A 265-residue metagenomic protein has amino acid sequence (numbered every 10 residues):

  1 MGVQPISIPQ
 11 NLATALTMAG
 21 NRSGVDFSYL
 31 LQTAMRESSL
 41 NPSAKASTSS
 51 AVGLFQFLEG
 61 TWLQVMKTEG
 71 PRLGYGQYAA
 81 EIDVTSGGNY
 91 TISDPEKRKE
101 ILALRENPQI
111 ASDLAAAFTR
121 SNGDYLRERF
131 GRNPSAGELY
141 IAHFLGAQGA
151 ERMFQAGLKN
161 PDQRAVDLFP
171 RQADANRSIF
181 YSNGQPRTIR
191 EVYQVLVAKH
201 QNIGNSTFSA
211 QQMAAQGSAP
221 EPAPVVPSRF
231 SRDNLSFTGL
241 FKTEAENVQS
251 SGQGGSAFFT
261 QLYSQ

Functional and structural regions predicted by a protein language model:
M1-I6, H143, Y263-Q265: Non-Sec secretion/translocation targeting segments of pathogen effectors
M1-N41, R105-D113, A117-F130: Export/targeting segments at the very N-terminus of extracytoplasmic proteins
N11, A15, Y29, G53-G60 (+5 more regions): Extracytoplasmic/secreted proteins, especially bacterial periplasmic and envelope-associated proteins
S28-L31, S43-A46, L73-Q77, D124-L139 (+2 more regions): Surface-exposed patches in mature extracellular/periplasmic domains of secreted proteins
P42-L54, L58: Peptidoglycan cell-wall recognition and remodeling modules
L63-G131, F144-R152, V197: Alpha-helical segment that forms one wall of the substrate-binding/catalytic cleft in peptidoglycan-active domains
S135-R187: Catalytic and substrate-binding regions of cell-wall glycan-acting enzymes that process beta-1,4-linked
S178-Q265: Low-complexity, Gly/Ser/Thr/Pro-rich intrinsically disordered linker/tail segments
